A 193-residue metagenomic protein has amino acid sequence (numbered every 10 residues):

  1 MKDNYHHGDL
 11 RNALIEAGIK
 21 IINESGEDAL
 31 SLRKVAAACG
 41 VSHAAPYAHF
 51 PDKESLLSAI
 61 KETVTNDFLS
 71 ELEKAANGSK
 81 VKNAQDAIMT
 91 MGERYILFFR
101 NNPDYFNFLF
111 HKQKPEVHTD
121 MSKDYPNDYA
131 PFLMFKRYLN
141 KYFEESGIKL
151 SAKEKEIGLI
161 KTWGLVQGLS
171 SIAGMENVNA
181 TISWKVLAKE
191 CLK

Functional and structural regions predicted by a protein language model:
M1-D9, K20: N-terminal intrinsically disordered/low-complexity leader segments
K2, E62-I88, D120, K141: Amphipathic alpha-helical linker/stalk segments
A13, A17, I21-S55, A59: Helix-turn-helix
E73, D86, T119-S146, E156-I160 (+1 more regions): Amphipathic alpha-helical packing segments from all-alpha helical-bundle domains
E73-D104, K149, G158, T162: Hydrophobic alpha-helical connector segments
R100-T119, S171-N179: Amphipathic alpha-helical segments used for helix-helix packing
K141, L159-T181, K193: Amphipathic C-terminal alpha-helical segment
